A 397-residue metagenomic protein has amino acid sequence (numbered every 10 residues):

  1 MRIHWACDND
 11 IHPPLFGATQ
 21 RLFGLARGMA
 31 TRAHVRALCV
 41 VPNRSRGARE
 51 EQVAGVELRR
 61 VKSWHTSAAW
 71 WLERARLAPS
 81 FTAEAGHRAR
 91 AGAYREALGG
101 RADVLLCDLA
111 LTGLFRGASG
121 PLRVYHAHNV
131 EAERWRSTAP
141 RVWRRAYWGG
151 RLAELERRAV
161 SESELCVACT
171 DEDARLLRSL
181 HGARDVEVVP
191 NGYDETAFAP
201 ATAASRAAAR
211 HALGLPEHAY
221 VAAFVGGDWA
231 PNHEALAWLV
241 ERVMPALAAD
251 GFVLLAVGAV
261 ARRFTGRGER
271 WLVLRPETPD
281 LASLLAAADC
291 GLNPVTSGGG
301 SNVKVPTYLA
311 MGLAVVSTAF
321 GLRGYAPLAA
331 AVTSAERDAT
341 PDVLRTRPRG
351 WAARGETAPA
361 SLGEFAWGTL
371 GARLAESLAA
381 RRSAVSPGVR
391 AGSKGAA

Functional and structural regions predicted by a protein language model:
M1-R59, G100, A248, A397: N-terminal subdomain of nucleotide-sugar transferases
I3-H4, V104-L105, S119-S137: Active-site proximal beta-strand in glycosyltransferases
R21, P190-R270, L274-A282, A286: Conserved catalytic-core segment of nucleotide-activated headgroup transferases in glycan assembly
R95, E131, A146-C166: Membrane-proximal helix-turn-helix segments that form the acceptor-binding/catalytic region of lipid-linked
G117-P121, E162, A174-D194, P200-A201: Helix-loop-beta element that forms the nucleotide-linked donor phosphate-binding surface in glycosyltransferases
E164, S283-G300, M311-L313: Acidic donor-binding loop of glycosyltransferase active sites
K304-T307, A314-T318: Short hydrophobic beta-strand element within catalytic cores of glycosyltransferases and related nucleotide-activated
R349-R382: A charged, aromatic-enriched C-terminal amphipathic alpha-helix characteristic of glycosyltransferases across folds
